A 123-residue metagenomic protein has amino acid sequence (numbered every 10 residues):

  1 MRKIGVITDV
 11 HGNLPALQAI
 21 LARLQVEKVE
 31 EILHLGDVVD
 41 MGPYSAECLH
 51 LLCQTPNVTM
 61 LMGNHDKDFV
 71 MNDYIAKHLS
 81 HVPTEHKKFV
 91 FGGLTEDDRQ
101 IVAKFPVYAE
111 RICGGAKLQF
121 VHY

Functional and structural regions predicted by a protein language model:
M1-V58: N-terminal active-site segment of His-dependent metallophosphoesterases
D9-V10, F120-Y123: Histidine-centered catalytic micro-motifs
L51, T55-R111, A116-F120: Active-site neighborhood of divalent metal-dependent phosphoester bond hydrolases
